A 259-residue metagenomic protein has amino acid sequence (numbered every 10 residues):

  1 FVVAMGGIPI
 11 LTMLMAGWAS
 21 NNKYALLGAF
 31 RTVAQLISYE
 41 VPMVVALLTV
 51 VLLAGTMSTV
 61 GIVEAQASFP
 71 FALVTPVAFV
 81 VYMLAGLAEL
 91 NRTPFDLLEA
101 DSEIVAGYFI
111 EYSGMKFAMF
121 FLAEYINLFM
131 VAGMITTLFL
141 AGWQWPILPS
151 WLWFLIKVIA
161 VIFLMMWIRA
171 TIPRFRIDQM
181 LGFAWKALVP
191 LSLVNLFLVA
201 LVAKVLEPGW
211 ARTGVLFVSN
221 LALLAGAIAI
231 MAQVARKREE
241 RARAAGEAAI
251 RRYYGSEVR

Functional and structural regions predicted by a protein language model:
F1-R259: Selective transmembrane helix interface/packing segments
